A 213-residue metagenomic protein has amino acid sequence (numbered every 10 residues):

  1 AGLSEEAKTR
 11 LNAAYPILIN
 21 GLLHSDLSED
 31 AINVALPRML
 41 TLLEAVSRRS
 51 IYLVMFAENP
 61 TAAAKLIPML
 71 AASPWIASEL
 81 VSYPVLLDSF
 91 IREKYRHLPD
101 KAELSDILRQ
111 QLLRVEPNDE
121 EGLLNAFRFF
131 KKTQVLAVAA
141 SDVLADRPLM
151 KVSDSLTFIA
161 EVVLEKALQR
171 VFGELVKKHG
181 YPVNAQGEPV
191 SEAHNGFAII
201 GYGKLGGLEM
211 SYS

Functional and structural regions predicted by a protein language model:
A1-S213: Non-catalytic regulatory/linker segments of enzymes
